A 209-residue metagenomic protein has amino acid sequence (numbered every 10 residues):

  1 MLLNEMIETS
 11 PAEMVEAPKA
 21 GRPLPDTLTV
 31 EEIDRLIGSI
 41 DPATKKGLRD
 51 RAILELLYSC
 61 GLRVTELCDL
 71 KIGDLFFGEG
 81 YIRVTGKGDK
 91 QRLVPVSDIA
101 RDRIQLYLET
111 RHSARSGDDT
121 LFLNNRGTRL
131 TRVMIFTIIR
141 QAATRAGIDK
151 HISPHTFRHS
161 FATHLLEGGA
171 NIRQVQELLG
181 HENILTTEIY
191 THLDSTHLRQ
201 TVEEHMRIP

Functional and structural regions predicted by a protein language model:
M1-P209: Conserved catalytic core of the tyrosine transesterase superfamily
